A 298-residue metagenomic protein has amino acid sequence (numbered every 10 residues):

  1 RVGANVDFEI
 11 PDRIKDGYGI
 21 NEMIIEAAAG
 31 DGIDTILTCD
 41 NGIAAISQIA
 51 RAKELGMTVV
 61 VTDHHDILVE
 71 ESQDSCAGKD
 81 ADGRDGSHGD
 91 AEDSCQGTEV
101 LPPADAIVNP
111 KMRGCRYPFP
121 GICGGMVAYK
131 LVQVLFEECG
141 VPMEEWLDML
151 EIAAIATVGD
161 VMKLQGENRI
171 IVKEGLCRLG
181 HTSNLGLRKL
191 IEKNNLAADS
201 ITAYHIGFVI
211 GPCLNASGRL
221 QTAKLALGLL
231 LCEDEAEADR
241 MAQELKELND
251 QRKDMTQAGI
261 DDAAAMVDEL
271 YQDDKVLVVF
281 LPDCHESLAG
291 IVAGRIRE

Functional and structural regions predicted by a protein language model:
R1-T35, E54-G56, E71-D74, C95 (+2 more regions): Hydrophobic helix-and-loop "lid/oligomerization" segment in the mid-to-C-terminal part of catalytic domains
A29-E71, G97-G121, G125, Y129-E138 (+2 more regions): Active-site cavity-forming subdomains of large catalytic enzyme subunits
V69-V100: Intrinsically disordered, low-complexity terminal tails and inter-domain linkers enriched for S/T/G/P/D/E
